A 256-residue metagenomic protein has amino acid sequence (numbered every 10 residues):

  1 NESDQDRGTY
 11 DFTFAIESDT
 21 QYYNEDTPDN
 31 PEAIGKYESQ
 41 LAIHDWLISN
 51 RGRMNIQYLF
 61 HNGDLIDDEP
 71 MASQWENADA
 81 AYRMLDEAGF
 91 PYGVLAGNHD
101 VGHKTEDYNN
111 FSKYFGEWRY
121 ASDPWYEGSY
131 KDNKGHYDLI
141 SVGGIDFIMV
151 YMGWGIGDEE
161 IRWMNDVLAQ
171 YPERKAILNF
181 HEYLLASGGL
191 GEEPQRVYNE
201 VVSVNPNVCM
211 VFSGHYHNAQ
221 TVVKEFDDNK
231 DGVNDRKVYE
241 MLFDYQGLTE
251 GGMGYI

Functional and structural regions predicted by a protein language model:
N1-S73: N-terminal active-site segment of His-dependent metallophosphoesterases
E2-D19, D26, A88, V142-I145 (+3 more regions): Glycine/serine-rich loop-strand microenvironments at binding/catalytic pocket rims
T13-S18, Y22, I56-N62, I66-D67 (+9 more regions): Structural recognition of the beta-strand scaffold that forms the well-ordered cores of secreted hydrolase catalytic
T27-A33, M71-R162, V222-L242, G252-Y255: Extended active-site neighborhood of metal-dependent phosphoesterases/phosphodiesterases
Q40, W75-D79, P194-Q195: Amphipathic alpha-helical segments in well-structured domains
D45-Y58, E87, K134, D146-N229 (+1 more regions): His/acidic metal-ligating clusters that form di-metal
A219, L248-T249: Flexible loop/turn segments at secondary-structure boundaries
